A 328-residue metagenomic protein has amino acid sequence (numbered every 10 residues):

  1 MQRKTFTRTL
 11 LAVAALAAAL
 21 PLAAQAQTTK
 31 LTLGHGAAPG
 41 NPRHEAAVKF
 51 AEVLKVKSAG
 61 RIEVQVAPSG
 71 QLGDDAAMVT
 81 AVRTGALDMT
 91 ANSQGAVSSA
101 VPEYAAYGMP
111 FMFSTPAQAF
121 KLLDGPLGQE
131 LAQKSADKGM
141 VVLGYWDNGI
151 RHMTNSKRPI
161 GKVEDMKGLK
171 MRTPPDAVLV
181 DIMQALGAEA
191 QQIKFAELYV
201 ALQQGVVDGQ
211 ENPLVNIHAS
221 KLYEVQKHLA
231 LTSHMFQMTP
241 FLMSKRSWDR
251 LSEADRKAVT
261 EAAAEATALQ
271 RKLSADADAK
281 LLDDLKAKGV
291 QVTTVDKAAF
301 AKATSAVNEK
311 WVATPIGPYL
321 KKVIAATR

Functional and structural regions predicted by a protein language model:
Q2-K4, A12-A15, Q27-Q118, P126-Q129 (+1 more regions): N-terminal secretory/targeting leader peptides
L20-A26: Sec/Tat signal peptide C-region and signal peptidase I cleavage site
